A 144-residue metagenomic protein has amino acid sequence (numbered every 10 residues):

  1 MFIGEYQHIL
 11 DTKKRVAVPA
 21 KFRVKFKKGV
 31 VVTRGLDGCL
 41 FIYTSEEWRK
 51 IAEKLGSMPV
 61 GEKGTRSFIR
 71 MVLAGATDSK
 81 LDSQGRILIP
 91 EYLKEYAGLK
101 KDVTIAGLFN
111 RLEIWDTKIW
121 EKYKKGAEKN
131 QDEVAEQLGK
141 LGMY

Functional and structural regions predicted by a protein language model:
M1-H8, T12, F22-S79, S83 (+1 more regions): Flexible "stalk/tail and boundary" regions
